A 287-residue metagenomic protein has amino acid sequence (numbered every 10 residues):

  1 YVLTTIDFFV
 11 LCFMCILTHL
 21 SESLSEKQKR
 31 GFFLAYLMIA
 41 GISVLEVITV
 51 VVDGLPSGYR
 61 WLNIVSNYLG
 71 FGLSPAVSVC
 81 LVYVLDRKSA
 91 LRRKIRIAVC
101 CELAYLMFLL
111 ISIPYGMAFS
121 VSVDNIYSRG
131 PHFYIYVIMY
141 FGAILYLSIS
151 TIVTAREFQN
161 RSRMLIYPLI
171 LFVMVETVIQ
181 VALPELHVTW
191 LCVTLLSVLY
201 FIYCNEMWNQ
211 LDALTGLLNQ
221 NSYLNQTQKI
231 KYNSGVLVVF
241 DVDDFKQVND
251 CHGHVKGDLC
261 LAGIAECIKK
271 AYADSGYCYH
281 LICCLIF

Functional and structural regions predicted by a protein language model:
Y1-D7, I111-Y146, Q180-L186: Extracellular-loop-to-transmembrane junctions of the mid-late helices
L3-Y59, N63-L81, V99-G116, I166-V181: Hydrophobic alpha-helical transmembrane segments of multi-pass membrane proteins
F13-T18, C80-V84, V137-F158: Alpha-helical transmembrane segments in multipass membrane proteins, preferentially the mid-helix core
H19-F32, D86-R96, I152-R163: Membrane-interface helix-boundary motifs at transmembrane edges
G58-Y68, V123-F133, T189-C192: Non-cytosolic membrane-interface motifs at loop->transmembrane helix junctions
S150-I152, R156-L214, N221-G235: Signal-transducing coiled-coil linker helices
L214-T215, V242-D244, H252: Hydrophobic/aromatic micro-motifs used in signal-transmission helices and low-complexity FG repeats
Q220-V236, K246-K269, A273, Y279-C284: Conserved long alpha-helical elements within nucleotide-processing catalytic cores of c-di-GMP signaling and class III
